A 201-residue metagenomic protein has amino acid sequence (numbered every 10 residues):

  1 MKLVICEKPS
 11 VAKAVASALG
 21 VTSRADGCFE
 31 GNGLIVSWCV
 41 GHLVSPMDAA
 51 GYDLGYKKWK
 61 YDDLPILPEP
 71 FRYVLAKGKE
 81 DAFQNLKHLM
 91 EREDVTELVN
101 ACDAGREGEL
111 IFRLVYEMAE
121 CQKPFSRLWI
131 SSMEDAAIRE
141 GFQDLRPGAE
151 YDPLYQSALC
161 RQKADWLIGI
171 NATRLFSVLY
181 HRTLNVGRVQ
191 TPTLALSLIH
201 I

Functional and structural regions predicted by a protein language model:
M1-L159, W166: Intrinsically disordered, low-complexity regulatory segments
Q122-K123, I170-L175: Short helix-capping/linker segments at secondary-structure and domain boundaries
R161-N171, V189: Core structural elements
F176-R182: Short, solvent-exposed helix-loop connector elements
N185: Polyanion-engaging groove/track-forming segments
L196: N-terminal cationic and glycine-rich segments that engage phosphates or anionic surfaces
I199-I201: Conserved small/polar residues in nucleotide/adenosyl-binding loops
